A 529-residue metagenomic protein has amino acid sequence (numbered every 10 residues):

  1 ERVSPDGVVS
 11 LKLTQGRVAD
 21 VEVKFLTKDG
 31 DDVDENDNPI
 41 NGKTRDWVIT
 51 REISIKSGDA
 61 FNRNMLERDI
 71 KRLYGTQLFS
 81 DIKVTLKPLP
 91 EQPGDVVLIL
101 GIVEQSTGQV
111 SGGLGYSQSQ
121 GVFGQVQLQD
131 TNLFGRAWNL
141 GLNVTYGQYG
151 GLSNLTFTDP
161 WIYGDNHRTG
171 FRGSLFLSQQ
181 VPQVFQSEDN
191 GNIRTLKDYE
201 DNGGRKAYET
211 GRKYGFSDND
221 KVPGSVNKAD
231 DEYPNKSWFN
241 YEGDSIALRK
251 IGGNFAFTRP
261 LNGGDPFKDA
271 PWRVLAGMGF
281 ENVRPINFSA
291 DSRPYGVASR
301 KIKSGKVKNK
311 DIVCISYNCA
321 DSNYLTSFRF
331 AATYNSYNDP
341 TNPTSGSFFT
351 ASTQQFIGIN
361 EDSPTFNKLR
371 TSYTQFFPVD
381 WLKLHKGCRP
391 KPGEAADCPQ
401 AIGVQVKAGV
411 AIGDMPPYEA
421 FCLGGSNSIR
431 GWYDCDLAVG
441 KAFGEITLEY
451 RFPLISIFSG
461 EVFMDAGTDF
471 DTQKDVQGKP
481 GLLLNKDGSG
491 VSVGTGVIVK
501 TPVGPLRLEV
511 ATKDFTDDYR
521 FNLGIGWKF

Functional and structural regions predicted by a protein language model:
E1, S10, I286-A290: Interfacial loop/beta elements and low-complexity acidic/Ser/Thr-rich segments of macromolecular assembly/processing
R2-K12, L98-L100: Short glycine/threonine-rich beta-strand-turn micro-motifs
G7, K12-I53, G108: Sec-exported N-terminal periplasmic low-complexity segments
P39-W47, D59-D339, F348-F349, L423-S426 (+3 more regions): Gram-negative/organellar outer-membrane beta-barrel architecture
S54, Y74-L78, E449: Sec-exported extracytoplasmic/periplasmic mature domains
G108-Q120, T472-S489: Small/polar, glycine/serine/threonine/aspartate-rich low-complexity segments that form flexible
I286-T472, Q477-K479: C-terminal outer-membrane beta-barrel translocator/porin domains of Gram-negative envelope proteins and their
D475-F529: C-terminal beta-signal and terminal closure region of outer-membrane beta-barrel proteins
